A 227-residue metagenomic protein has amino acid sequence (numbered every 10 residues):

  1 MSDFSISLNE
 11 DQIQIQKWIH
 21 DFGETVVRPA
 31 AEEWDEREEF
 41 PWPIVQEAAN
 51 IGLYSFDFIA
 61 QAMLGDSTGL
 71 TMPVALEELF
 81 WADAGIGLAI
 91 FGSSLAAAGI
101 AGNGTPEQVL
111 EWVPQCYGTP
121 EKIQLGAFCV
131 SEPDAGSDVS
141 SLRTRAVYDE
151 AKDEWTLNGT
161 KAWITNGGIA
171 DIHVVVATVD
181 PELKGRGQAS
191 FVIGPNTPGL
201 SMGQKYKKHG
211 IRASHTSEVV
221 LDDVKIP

Functional and structural regions predicted by a protein language model:
M1-D11: Intrinsic disorder at enzyme termini
N50-I123, N166-I172: Internal helix-loop-helix
G52, L76-F80, I193-P198, D222-I226: Short Ser/Thr-interspersed hydrophobic loop/turn segments at strand-loop and sheet-helix junctions that line or gate
A89, D134-S137, W163-N166, D180-E182 (+1 more regions): Short Gly/Pro-enriched turn/cap motifs at secondary-structure boundaries
K122-S131: A short, Trp-centered hydrophobic/proline-enriched beta-strand micro-motif
T144-V147: A structural signal for short hydrophobic beta-strand segments in well-ordered beta-sheet cores
E154-M202: A short core secondary-structure module
P198-K225: Flexible, small-/acidic-enriched active-site or ligand-binding loops
